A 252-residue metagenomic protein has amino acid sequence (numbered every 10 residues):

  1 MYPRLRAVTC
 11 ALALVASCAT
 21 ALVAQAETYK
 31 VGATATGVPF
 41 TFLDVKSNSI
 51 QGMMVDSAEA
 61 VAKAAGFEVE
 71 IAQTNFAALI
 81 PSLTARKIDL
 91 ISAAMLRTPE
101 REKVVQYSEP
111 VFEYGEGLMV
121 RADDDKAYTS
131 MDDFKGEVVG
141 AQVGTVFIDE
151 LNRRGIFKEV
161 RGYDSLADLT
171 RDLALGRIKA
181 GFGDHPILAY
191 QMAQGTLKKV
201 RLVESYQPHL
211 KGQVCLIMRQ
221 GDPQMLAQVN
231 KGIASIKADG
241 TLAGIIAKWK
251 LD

Functional and structural regions predicted by a protein language model:
M1-L12: Bacterial N-terminal signal peptides that target proteins for export
A26-M95, K103, D239: Extracytoplasmic small-molecule ligand-binding "clamshell" domains of the periplasmic binding protein/Venus flytrap
A35, F112-V120, A193-A234, L251-D252: Periplasmic-binding protein-like
V55, I71-P81, K126, R161-L175: Short helix-initiation/N-cap motifs at beta->coil->alpha
F67-E68, A85-A93, E137-V138, A174-I187 (+1 more regions): Alpha-to-beta junction loops
E68, V146-V160, K199-L202, K231-D252: Ligand-binding clefts/hinges and TM-proximal coupling segments of bilobed small-molecule sensing domains
A78, A94-K103, E150-R153, K179-L210: A ligand-binding cleft/hinge motif common to bilobed small-molecule-binding domains
R121-V138: Flexible hinge/capping segments at coil-to-helix
